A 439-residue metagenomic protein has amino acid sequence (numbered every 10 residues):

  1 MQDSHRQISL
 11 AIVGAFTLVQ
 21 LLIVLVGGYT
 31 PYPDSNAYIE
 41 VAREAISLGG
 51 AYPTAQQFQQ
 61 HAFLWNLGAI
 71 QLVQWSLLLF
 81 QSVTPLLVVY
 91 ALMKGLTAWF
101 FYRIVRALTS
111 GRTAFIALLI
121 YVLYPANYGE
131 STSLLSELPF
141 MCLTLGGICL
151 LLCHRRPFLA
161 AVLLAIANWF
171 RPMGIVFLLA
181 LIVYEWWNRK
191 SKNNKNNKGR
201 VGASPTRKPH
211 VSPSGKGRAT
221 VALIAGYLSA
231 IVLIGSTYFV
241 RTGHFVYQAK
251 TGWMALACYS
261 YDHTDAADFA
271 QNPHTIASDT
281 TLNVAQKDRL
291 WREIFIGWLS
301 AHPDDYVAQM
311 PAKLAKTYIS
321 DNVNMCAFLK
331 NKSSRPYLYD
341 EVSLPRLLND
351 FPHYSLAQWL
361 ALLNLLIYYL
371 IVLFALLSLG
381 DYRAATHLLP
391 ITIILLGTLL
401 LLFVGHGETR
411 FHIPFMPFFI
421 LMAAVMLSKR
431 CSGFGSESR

Functional and structural regions predicted by a protein language model:
V13-T17, A114-P125, C149, L164-N168: Short helix- or helix-capping micro-motifs that position conserved polar/aromatic residues at function-defining sites
I23-P53, L223-E293, G297, S320: Juxtamembrane membrane-water interface segments immediately following transmembrane helices in multi-pass
Y38-S47, F58-Q81, L92, L138: Short hydrophobic/aromatic helix or loop-helix immediately within or flanking a transmembrane segment in polytopic
T84-P85, F101-L123, M141-C142, R155-L159 (+1 more regions): Transmembrane-helix signature of polytopic, membrane-embedded enzymes that assemble or transfer cell-envelope glycans
P85, A312-L395: Membrane-interface anchor segments at the N-terminal boundary of transmembrane helices in multi-pass membrane enzymes
F100-R103, I120, P139-R156, L179-L181 (+1 more regions): Specific aromatic-rich, kink-prone transmembrane helix
A117-L118, L150, P157-R171, L178-I182: Membrane-interface alpha helices of multi-pass inner-membrane proteins
A126-P139: Short acidic/glycine- and proline-prone juxtamembrane loop motifs at membrane-interface regions of multi-pass membrane
